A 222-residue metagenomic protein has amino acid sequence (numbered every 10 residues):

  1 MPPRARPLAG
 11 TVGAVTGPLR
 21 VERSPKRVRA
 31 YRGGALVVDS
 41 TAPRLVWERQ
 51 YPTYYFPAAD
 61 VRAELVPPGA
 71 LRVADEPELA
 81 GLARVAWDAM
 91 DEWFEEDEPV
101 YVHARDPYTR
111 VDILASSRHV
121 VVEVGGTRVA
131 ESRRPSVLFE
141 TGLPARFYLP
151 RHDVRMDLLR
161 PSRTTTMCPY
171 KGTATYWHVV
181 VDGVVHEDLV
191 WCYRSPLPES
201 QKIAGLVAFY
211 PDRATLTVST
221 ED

Functional and structural regions predicted by a protein language model:
M1-D222: Terminal leader/tail segments of proteins
